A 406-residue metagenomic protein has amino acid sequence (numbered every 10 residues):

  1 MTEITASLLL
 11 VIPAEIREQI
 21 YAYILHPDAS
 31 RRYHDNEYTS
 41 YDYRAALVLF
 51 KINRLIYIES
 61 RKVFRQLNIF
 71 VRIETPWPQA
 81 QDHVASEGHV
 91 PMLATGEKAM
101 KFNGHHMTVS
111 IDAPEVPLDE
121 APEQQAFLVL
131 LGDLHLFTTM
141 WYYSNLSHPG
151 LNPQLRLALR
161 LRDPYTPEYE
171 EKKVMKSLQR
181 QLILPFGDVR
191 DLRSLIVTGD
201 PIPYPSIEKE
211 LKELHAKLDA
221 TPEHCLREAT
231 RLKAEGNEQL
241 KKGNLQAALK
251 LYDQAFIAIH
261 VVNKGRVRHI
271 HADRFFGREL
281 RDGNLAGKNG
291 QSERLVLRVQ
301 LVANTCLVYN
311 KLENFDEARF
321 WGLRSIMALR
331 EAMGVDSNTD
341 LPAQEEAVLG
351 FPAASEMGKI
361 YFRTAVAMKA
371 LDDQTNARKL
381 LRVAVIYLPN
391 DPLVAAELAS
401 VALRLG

Functional and structural regions predicted by a protein language model:
M1-T108, Y204-L214, V262-L297: Short, surface-exposed structural microsegments at secondary-structure boundaries
T39-I196: F-box-proximal linker/hinge
P205-R231, N289-E293, V348-A353: TPR-adjacent "capping" and linker segments in tetratricopeptide-repeat scaffold/adaptor proteins
P222-V261: Alpha-helical segment of the N-proximal tetratricopeptide repeat
R227, A234, L297, N304 (+4 more regions): "A position-specific structural signal for the A-helix of alpha-solenoid helical repeats
L245-R298, I326-L341, I386-A395: Short, charge-rich amphipathic alpha-helical segments embedded in non-transmembrane helical bundles/solenoids
